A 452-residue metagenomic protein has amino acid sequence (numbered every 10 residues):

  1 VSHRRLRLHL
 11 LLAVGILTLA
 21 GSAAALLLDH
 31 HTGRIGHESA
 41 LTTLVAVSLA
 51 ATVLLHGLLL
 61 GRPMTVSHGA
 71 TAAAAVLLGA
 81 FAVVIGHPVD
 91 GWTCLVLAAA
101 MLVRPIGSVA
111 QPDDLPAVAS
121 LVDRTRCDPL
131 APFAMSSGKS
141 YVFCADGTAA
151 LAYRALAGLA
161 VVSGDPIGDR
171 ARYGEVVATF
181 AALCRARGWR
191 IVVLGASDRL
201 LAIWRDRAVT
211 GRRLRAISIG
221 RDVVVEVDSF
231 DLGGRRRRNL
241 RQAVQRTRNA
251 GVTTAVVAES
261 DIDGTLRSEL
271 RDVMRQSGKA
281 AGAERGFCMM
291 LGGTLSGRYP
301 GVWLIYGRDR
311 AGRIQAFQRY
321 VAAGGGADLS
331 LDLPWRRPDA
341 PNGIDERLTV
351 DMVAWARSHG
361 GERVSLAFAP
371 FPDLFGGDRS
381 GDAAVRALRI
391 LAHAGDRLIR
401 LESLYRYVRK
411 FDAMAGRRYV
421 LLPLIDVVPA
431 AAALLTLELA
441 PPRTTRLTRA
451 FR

Functional and structural regions predicted by a protein language model:
V1-L55: Membrane-anchoring hydrophobic segments
S2-L6, V53-V66, M101-Q111: Cytoplasmic membrane-interface segments at the C-terminal ends of transmembrane helices
L6, D29-G33, S108-V161, W189 (+5 more regions): A conserved beta-strand-loop-helix scaffold within acyl/acetyltransferase catalytic domains
R7-T18, M64-A80: Transmembrane alpha-helical segments of multi-pass membrane proteins
H30-R34, G79-D90: Transmembrane helix-loop junctions at the membrane interface of multipass transporters and ion channels
G36-T43, G86-C94: Hydrophobic alpha-helical transmembrane segments
H87-S108: Alpha-helical membrane-embedded segments
V162-W189, S218, R236, L240-Q245: Structured cytosolic domains appended to multi-pass membrane proteins
